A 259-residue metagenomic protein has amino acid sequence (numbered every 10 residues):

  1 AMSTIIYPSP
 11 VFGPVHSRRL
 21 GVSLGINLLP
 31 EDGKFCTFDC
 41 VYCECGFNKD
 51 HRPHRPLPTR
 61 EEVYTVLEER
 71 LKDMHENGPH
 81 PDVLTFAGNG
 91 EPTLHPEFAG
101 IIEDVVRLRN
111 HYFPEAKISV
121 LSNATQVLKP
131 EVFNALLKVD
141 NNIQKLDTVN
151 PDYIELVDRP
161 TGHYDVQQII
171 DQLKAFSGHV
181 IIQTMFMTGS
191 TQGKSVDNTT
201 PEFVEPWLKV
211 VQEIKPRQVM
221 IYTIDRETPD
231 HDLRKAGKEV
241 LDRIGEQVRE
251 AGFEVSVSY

Functional and structural regions predicted by a protein language model:
A1-R19, T65, K72, T188-Y259: Auxiliary Fe-S-binding modules of radical SAM enzymes
A1-V41, G46-P58, E69, D73-P79: N-terminal [4Fe-4S]-dependent radical SAM core
I6-Y7, H51, F86-N89, H163-A175: Generic detector of contiguous secondary-structure segments
S23-G25, V83, I143, I181: Short hydrophobic-acidic sequence motifs that mark active-site Asp/Glu residues
L28, F86-G88, T184, T223: Short glycine-centered, acidic/aromatic-flanked micro-motifs in structured strand/loop junctions that mark active-site
Y42-K138: Conserved Radical SAM active-site core
L94-R234: Conserved AdoMet/S-adenosylmethionine-binding subsite of the radical SAM
